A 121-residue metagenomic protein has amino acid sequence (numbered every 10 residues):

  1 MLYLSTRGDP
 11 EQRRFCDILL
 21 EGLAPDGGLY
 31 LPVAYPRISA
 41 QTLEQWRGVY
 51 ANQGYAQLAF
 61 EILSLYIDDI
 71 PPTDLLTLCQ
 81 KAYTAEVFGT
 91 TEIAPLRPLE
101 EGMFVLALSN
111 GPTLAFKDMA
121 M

Functional and structural regions predicted by a protein language model:
M1-M121: PLP-dependent amino-acid enzyme catalytic core
